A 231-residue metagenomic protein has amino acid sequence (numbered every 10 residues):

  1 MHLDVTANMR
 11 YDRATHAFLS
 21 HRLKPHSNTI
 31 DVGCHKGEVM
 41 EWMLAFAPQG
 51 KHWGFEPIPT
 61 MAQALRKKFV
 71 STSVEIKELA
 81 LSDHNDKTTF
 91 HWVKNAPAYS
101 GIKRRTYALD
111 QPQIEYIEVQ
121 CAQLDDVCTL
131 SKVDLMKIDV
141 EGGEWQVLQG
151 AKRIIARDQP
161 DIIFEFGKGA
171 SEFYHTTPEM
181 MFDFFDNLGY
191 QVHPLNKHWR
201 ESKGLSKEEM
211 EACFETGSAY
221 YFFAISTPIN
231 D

Functional and structural regions predicted by a protein language model:
M1-D231: Phosphate/nucleotide-binding beta-alpha loop and adjacent structural elements of enzyme active sites
